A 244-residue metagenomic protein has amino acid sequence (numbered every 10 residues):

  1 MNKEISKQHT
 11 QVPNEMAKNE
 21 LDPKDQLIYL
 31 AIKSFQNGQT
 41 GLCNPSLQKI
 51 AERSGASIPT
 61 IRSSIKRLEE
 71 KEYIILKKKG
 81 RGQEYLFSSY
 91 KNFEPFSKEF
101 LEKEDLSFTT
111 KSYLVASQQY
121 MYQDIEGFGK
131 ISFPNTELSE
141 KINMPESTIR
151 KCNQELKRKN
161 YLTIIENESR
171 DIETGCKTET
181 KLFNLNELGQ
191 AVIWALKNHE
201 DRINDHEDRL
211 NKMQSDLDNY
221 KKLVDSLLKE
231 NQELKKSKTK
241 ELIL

Functional and structural regions predicted by a protein language model:
M1-L244: Electropositive, intrinsically flexible nucleic-acid-contacting patches
